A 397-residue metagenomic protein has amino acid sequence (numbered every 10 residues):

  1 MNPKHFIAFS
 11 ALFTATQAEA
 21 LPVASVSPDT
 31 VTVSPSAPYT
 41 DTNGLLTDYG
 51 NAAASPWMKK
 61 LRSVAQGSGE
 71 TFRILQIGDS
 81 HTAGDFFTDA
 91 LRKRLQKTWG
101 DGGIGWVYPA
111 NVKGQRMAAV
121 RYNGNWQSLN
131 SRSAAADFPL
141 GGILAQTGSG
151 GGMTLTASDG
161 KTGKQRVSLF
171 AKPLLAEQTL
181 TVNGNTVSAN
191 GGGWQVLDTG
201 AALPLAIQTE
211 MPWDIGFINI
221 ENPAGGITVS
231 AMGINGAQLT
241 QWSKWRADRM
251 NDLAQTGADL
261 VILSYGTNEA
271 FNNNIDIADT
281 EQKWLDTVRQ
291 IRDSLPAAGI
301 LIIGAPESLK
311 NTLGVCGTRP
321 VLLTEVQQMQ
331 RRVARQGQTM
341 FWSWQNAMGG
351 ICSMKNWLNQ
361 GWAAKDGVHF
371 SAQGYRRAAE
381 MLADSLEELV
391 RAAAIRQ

Functional and structural regions predicted by a protein language model:
M1-I7: Bacterial N-terminal signal peptides that target proteins for export
F13-Q17: N-terminal signal peptide c-region/cleavage motif recognized by signal peptidases
A18-P22: Boundary at the C-terminal end of the N-terminal hydrophobic targeting segment
V31-Q76, S128-L140, G150: Membrane/wall-proximal cationic-aromatic binding patches
E70-G78, A83, F87, G226-G317 (+2 more regions): Conserved, compact domain cores that house catalytic/ligand-binding motifs in diverse enzymes and effector modules
A83-Q282, H369: Conserved SGNH/GDSL esterase-like catalytic core that processes O-acyl groups on lipids and polysaccharides
R246-A247, E307-Q397: Catalytic His-Asp segment of secreted/periplasmic serine-dependent ester chemistry enzymes
